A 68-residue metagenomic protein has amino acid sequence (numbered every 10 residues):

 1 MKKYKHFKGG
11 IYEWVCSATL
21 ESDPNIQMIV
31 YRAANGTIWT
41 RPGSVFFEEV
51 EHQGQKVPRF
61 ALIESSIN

Functional and structural regions predicted by a protein language model:
M1-N68: Mixed-charge, low-complexity intrinsically disordered regions
